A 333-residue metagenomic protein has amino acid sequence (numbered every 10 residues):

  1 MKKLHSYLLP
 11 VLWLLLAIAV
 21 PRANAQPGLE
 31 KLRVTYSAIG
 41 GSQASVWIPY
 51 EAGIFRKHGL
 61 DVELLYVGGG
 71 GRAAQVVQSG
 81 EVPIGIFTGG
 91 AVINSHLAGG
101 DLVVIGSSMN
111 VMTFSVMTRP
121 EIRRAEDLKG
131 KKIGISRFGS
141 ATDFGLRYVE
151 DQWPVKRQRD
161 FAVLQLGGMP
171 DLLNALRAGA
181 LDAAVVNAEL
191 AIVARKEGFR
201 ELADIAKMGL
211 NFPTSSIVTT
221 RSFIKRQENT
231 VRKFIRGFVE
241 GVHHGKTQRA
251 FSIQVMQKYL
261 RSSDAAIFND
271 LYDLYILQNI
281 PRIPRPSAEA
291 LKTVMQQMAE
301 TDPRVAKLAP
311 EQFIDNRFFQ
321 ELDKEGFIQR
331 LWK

Functional and structural regions predicted by a protein language model:
M1-P10: Bacterial N-terminal signal peptides that target proteins for export
L9-A19: Bacterial N-terminal signal peptides
V20-A25: Sec/Tat signal peptide C-region and signal peptidase I cleavage site
Q26-A178, D182-A188, E201-I205, L210-N211: Short, glycine-/small- and polar/acidic-enriched structural segments that line small-molecule recognition paths
E63, G71, A162, D270-I276 (+1 more regions): Short linear loop/turn motifs
G90-A91, P170-R261: Pocket-lining segment of extracytoplasmic ligand-binding domains
K225-L308: Secondary-structure end/capping motifs
A299-K333: Conserved C-terminal helix/tail region of periplasmic/extracytoplasmic solute-binding proteins
